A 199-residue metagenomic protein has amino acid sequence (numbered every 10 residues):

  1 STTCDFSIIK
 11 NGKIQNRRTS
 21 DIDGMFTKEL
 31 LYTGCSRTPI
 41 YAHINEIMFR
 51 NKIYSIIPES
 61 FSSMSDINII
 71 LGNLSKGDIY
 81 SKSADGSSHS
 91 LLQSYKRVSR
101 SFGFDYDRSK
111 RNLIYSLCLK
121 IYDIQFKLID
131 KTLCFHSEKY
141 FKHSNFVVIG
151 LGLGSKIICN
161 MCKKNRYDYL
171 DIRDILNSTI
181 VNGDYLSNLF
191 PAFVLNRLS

Functional and structural regions predicted by a protein language model:
S1-T3: Glycine/serine-rich anion-binding loops at beta->alpha junctions that coordinate negatively charged ligand groups
D5-S199: Helical "lid/coupling" subdomains associated with nucleotide-phosphate turnover
